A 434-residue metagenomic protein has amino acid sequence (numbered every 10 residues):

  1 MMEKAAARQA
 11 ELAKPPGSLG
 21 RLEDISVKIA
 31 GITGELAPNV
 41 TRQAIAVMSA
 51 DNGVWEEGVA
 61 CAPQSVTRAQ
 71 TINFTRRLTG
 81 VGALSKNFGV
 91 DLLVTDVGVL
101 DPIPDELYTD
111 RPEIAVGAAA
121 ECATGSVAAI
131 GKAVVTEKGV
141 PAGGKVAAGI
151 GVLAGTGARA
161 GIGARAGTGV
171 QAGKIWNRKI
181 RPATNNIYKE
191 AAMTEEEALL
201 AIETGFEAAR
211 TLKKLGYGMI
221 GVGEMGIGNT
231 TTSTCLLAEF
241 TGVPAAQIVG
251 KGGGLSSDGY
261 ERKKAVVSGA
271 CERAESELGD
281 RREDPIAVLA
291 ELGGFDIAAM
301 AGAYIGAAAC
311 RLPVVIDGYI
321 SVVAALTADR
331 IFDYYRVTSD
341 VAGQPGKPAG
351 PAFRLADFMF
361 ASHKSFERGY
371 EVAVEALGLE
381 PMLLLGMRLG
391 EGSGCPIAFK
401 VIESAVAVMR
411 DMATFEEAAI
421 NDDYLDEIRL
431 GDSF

Functional and structural regions predicted by a protein language model:
M1-G151, G155, G161, R165-F434: N-terminal loops that bind phosphate or other acidic moieties and the adjacent beta-alpha structural core
